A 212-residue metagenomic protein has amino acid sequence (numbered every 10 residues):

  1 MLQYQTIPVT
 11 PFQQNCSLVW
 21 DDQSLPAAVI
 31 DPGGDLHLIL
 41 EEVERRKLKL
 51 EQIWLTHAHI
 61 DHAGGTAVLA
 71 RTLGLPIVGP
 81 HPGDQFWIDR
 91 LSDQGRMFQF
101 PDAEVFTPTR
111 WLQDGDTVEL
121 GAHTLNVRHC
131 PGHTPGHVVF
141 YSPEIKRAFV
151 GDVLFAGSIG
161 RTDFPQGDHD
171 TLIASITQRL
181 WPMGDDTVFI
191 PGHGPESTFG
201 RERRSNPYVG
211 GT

Functional and structural regions predicted by a protein language model:
M1-R46, V139-G151: Conserved beta-strand hairpin/beta-sheet module of binuclear metal-dependent hydrolase folds, prominently
L2, L50-Q52, T187-V188: Residue-level recognition of the N-termini of beta-strands and the immediately preceding loop/turn
Q5, W54, V78, R110-L112 (+3 more regions): Hydrophobic/aromatic beta-strand patches that form the interior of the parallel beta-sheet core in alpha/beta enzyme
I7-V9, P101, T107-R110, H129-P131: Short Gly/Pro-enriched turn/cap motifs at secondary-structure boundaries
V19, T56, C130: Conserved S/T- and glycine-rich ATP-binding loop of Class I adenylate-forming
L25, D93-R96, T117, H123-T212: Metallo-beta-lactamase
P26-I30, Q52-W54, V127-H129: Short catalytic-loop micro-motif centered on adjacent basic/acidic residues
G34-E119, H123, R204-G211: Active-site HxH/HxHxD metal-binding segment of metal-dependent hydrolases
